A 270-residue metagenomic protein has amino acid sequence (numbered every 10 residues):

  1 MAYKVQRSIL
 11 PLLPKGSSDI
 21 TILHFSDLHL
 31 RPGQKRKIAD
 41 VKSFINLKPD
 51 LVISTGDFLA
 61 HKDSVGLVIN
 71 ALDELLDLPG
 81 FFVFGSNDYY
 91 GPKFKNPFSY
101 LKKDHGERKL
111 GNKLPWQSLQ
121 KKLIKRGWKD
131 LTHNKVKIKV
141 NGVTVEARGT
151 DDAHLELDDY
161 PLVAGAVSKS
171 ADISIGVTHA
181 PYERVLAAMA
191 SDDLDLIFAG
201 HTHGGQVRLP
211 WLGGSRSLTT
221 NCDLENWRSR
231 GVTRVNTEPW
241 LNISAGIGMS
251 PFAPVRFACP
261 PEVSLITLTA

Functional and structural regions predicted by a protein language model:
M1-G16: N-terminal membrane-anchoring alpha-helices
D19-H29, T144-A153, I175-H179, P239-G246: Active-site-proximal beta-strand elements of phosphoester/diester hydrolases
H24-S26, L51-D57, G80-S86, L131-H133 (+3 more regions): Active-site neighborhood of phospho(di)ester-bond hydrolases with catalytic His/Asp-centered motifs
L30-R36, L59-D63, N87-K93, L131-V140 (+5 more regions): Active-site environment of divalent metal-dependent phosphoester hydrolases
R36-K139, E225: Core catalytic region of metal-dependent phosphoesterases/phosphodiesterases, especially metallo-beta-lactamase-like
N46-L47, L72-D77, A166-S170, M189-D192: Short, conserved loop/helix-junction motifs that constitute active-site signature segments in enzyme catalytic cores
F81, P181-S264: Conserved beta-sheet core of the metallophosphoesterase superfamily
K95-W128, T132-N134, V140-A187, A253-C259: Binuclear metal-dependent hydrolase catalytic cores centered on His/Asp/Glu-rich metal-binding motifs
